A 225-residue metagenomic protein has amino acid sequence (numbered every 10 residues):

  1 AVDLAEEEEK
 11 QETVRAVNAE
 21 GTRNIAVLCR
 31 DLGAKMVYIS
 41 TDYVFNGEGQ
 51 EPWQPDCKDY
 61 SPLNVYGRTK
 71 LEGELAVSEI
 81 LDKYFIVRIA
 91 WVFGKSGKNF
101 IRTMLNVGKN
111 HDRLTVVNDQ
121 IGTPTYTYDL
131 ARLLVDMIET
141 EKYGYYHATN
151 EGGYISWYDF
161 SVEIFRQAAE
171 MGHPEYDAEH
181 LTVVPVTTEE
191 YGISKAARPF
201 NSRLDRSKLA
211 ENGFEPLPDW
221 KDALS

Functional and structural regions predicted by a protein language model:
A1-V17: NAD(P)H-binding glycine-rich loop region in Rossmannoid oxidoreductase-like domains and their noncatalytic homologs
T13-N24, Y60, R68-T69: Glycine-rich NAD(P)-binding loop of the Rossmann-fold in SDR/ketoreductase-type enzymes
R23-L63: Conserved Rossmann-fold NAD(P)-dependent oxidoreductase catalytic core, especially the SDR/UDP-sugar
R30, S61-F85: Active-site Tyr-X1-5-Lys
L75-D136: NAD(P)-dependent short-chain dehydrogenase/reductase
L130, L134, A148, F160 (+2 more regions): Non-catalytic, hydrophobic alpha-helical segments
T140-S194: Mid/C-terminal beta-alpha module of Rossmann-like enzyme folds, strongest in SDR-family dehydrogenases/epimerases
A197-S225: C-terminal amphipathic/interface module of NAD(P)-dependent oxidoreductases and related NAD-binding regulators
